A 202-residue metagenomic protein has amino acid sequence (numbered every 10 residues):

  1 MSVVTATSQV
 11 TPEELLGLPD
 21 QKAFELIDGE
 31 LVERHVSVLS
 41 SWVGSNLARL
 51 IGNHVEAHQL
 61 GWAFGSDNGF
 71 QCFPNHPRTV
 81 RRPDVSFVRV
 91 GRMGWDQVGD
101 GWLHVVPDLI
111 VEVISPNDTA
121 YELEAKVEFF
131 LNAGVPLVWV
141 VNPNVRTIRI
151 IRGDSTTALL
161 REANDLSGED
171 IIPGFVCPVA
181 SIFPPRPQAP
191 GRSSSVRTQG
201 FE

Functional and structural regions predicted by a protein language model:
M1-E202: Gly/Pro/Ser/Thr-rich low-complexity, intrinsically disordered segments predominantly at protein N-termini
